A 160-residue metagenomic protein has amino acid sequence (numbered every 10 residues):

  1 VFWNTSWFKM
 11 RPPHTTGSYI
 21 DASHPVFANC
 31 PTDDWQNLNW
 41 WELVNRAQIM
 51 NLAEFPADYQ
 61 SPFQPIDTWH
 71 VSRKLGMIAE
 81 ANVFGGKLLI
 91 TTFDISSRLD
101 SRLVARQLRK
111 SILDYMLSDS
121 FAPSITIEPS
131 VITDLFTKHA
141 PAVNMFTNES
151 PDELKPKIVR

Functional and structural regions predicted by a protein language model:
W3-L103, S120-R160: Catalytic beta-strand/loop cores that center a nucleophilic Ser/Cys/Thr and support acyl-enzyme chemistry
V104-M116: Short amphipathic C-terminal alpha-helix that caps PH/PH-like domains
